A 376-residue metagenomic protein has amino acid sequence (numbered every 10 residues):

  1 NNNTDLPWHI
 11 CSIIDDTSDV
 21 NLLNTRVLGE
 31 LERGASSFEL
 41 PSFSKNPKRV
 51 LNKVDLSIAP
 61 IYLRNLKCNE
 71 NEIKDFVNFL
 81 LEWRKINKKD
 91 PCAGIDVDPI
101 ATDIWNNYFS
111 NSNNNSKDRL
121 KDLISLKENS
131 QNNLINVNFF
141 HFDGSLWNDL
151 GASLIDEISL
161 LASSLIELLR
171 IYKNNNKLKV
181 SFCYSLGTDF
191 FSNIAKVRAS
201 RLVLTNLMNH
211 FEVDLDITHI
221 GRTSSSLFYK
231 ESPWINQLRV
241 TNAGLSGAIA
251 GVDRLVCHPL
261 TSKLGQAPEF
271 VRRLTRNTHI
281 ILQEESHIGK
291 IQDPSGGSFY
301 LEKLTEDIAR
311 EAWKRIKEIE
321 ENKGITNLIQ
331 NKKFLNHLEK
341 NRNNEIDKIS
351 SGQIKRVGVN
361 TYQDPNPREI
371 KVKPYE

Functional and structural regions predicted by a protein language model:
N1-F190, F211, D216-I220, R254 (+1 more regions): Catalytic alpha/beta active-site cores
N1-L23, V27, L31, R239-A243 (+1 more regions): Non-catalytic terminal/interface segments that mediate subunit docking, oligomerization, and allosteric communication
G34, K85, L204, A250 (+3 more regions): Conserved, mostly hydrophobic/aromatic
N136-E167, L245-R315: Mobile "lid/hinge" segments at catalytic clefts and subdomain interfaces of large enzymes
A152-I158, T188-A199, S225-L238, G265-T275 (+2 more regions): Short glycine/threonine-rich loop-to-helix capping motif typified by GTGT followed within a few residues by an Asp-Pro
S181-T188, S192, K196, D214-L227 (+7 more regions): Catalytic alpha/beta core domains of metabolic enzymes, predominantly
S200-V203, L207, T241, N277-T278: Extended, hydrophobic alpha-helical segments in both membrane/secreted and soluble proteins
R273-E376: Catalytic-core signal marking the mid-to-C-terminal active-site face
